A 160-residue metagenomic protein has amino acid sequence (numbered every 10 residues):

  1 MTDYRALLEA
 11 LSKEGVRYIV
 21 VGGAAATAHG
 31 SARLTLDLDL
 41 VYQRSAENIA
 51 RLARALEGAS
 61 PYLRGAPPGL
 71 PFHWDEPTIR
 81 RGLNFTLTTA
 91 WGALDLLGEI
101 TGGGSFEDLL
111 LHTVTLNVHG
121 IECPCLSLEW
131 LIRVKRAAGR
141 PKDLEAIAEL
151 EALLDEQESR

Functional and structural regions predicted by a protein language model:
M1-R160: Compositionally biased terminal segments of proteins
